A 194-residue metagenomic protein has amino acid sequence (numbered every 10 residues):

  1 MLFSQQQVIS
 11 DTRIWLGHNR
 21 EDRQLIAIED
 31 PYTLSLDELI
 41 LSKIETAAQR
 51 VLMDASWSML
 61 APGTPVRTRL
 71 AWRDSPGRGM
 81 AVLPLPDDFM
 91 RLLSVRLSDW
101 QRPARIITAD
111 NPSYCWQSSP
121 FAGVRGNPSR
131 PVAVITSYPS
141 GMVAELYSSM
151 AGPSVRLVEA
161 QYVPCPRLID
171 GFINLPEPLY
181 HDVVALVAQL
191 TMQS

Functional and structural regions predicted by a protein language model:
M1-G126, P139, A144, S149-S194: Glycine-enriched, solvent-exposed interface loops adjoining structured elements
S129-P139: Short, exposed beta-strand/loop patches in secreted or surface proteins that constitute
